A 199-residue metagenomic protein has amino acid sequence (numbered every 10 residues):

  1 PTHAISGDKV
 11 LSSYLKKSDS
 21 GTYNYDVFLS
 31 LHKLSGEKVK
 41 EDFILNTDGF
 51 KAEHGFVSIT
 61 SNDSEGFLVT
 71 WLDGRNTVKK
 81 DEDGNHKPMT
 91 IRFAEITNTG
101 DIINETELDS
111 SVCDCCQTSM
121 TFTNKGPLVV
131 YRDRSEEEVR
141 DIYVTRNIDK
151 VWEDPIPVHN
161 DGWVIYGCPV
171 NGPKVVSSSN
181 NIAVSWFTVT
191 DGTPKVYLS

Functional and structural regions predicted by a protein language model:
P1-S199: Extracellular, repeat-based ectodomains that mediate carbohydrate processing or recognition
